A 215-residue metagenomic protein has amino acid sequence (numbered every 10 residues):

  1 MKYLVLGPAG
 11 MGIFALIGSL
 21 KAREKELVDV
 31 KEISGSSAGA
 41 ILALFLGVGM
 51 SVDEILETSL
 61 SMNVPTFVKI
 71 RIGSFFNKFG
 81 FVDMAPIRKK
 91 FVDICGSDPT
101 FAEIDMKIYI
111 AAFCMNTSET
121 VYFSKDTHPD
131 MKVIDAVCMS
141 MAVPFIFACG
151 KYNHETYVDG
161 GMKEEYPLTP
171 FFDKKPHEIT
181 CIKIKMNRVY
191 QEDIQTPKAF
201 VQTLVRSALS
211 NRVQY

Functional and structural regions predicted by a protein language model:
M1-S36, L44-Y215: Patatin-like phospholipase
